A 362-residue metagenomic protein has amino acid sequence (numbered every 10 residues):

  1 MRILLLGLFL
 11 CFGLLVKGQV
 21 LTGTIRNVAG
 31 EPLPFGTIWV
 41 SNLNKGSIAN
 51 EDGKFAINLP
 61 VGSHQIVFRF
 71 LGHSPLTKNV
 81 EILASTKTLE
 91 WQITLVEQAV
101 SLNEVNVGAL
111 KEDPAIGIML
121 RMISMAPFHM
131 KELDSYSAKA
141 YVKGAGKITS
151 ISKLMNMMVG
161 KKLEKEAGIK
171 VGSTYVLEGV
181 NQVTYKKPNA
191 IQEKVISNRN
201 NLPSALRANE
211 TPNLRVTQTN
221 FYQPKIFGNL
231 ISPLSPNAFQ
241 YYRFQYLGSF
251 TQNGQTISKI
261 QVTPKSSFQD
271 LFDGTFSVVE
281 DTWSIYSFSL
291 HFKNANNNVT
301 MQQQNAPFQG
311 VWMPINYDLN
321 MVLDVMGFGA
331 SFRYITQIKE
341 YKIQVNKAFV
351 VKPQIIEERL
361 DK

Functional and structural regions predicted by a protein language model:
Q19-L33: Structural motif
G30-P34, A56-S63: Short Pro-Gly-centered beta-turn/loop motif in secreted/extracellular proteins
G36-V40, I66, V107, A138: Hydrophobic beta-strand segments
V40-N42, V67-N79: A short, solvent-exposed loop/turn motif at the edges and junctions of modular extracellular/periplasmic domains
L43-K54: Short, acidic Ser/Thr/Gly-rich low-complexity loop/linker segments typical of extracellular and cell-surface proteins
S47-I48, S74-E90: Structured interaction patches on ligand/partner-binding surfaces of diverse proteins
E90-S101, V105-L110: Conserved "repeat-terminator" motif of extracellular CCP/Sushi domains
E104-K259, K265-L271, I335-K362: Structured extracytoplasmic
